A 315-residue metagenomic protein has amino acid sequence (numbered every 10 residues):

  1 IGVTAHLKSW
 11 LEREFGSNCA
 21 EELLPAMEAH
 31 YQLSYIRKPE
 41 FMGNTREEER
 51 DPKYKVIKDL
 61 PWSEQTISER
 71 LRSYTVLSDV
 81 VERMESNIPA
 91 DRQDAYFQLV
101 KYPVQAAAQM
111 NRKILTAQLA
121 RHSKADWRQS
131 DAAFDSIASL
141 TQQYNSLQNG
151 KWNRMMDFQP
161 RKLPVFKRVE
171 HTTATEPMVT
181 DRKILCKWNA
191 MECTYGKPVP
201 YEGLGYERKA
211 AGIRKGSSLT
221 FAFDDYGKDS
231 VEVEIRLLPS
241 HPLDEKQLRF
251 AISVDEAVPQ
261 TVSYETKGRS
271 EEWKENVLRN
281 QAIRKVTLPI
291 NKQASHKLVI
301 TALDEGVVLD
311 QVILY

Functional and structural regions predicted by a protein language model:
I1-T194: Substrate-binding groove of N-acetylhexosamine-processing glycoside hydrolases
R154-Y315: Extracytoplasmic
